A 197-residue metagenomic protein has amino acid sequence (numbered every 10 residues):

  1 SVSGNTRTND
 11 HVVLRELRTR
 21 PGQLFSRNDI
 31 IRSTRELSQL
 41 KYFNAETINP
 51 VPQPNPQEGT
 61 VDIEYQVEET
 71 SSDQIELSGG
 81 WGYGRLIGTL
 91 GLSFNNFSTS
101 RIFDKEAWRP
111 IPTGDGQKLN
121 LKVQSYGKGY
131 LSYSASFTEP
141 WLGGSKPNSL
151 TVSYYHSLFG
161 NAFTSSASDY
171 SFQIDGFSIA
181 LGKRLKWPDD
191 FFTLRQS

Functional and structural regions predicted by a protein language model:
R7, Q23-S197: Gram-negative/organellar outer-membrane beta-barrel architecture
R7-P21: N-terminal periplasmic "start-of-domain" segments of outer-membrane beta-barrel proteins
